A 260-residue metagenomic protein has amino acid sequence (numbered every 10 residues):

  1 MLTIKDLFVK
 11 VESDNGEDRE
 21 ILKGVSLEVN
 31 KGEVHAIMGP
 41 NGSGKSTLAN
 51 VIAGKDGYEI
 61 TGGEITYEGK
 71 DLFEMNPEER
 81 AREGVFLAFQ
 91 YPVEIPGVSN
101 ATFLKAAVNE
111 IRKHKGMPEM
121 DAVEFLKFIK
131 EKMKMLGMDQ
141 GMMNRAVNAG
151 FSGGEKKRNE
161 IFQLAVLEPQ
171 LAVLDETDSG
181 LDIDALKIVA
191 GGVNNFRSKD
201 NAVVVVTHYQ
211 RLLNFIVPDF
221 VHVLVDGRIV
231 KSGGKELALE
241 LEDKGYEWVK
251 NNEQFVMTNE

Functional and structural regions predicted by a protein language model:
L2-I4, E20-L22: Conserved structural motif at the start of ABC-family nucleotide-binding domains
M38-P40: The feature captures the beta-strand-to-loop junction immediately N-terminal to the Walker
E64-R80, N148: ABC ATPase NBD Q-loop/coupling interface
V93-Q170: ABC-family P-loop ATPase nucleotide-binding domains
V173-T177, D184: Walker B catalytic motif
L186-K199: Helical segment within the ABC ATPase nucleotide-binding domain
F220, L224, R228-N251: Conserved beta-strand-loop-alpha-helix hinge in the C-terminal portion of ABC ATPase nucleotide-binding domains
